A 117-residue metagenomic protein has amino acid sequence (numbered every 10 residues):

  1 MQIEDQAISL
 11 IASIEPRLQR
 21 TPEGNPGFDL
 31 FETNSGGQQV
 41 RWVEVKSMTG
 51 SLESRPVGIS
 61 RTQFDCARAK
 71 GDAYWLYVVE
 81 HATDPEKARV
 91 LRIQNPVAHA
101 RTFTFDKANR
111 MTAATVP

Functional and structural regions predicted by a protein language model:
M1-T21: Acidic-basic catalytic patches of nuclease active cores, encompassing PD-(D/E)XK and other metal-cofactor nuclease
Q6, R17, Q38, V45-R92: Catalytic cores of nucleic-acid endonucleases
I11, E15, L30-E32, R41-T49: Conserved catalytic cores of phosphodiester-cleaving nucleases, focusing on short active-site segments
P22-S35: Beta-rich nucleic-acid/ligand-interaction surfaces
F28, Y74-Y77, F105: Aromatic side chains
K70, D84-K87, P96-P117: Non-catalytic C-terminal interaction segments of nucleic acid-processing enzymes
